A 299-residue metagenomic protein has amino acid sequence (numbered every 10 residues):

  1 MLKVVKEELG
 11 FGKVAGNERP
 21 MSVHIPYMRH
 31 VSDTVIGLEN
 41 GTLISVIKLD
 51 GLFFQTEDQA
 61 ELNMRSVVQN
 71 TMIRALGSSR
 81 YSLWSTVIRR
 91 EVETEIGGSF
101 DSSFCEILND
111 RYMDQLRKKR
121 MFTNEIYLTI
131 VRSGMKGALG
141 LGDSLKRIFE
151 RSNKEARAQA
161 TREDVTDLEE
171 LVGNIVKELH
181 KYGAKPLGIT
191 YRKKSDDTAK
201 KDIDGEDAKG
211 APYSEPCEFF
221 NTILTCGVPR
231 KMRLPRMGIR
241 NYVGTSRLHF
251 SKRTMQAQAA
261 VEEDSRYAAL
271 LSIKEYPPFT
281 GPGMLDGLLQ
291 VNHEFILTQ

Functional and structural regions predicted by a protein language model:
M1-Q299: Extended, folded cores of ATP/NTP-driven motor/assembly subunits in large transport and secretion machines
